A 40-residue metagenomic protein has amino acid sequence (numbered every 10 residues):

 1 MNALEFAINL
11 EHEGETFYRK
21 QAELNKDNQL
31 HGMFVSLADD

Functional and structural regions predicted by a protein language model:
M1-D40: Non-heme di-metal
